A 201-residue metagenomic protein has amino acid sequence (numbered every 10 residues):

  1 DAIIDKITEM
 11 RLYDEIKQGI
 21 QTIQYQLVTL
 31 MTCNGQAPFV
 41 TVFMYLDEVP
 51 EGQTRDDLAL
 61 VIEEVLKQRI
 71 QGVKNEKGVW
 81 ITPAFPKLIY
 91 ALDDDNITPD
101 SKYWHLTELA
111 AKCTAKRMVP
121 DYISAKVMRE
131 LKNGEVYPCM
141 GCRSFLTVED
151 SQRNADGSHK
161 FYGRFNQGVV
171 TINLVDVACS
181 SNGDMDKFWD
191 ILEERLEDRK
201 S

Functional and structural regions predicted by a protein language model:
D1-K200: Conserved catalytic cores of very large enzyme subunits
